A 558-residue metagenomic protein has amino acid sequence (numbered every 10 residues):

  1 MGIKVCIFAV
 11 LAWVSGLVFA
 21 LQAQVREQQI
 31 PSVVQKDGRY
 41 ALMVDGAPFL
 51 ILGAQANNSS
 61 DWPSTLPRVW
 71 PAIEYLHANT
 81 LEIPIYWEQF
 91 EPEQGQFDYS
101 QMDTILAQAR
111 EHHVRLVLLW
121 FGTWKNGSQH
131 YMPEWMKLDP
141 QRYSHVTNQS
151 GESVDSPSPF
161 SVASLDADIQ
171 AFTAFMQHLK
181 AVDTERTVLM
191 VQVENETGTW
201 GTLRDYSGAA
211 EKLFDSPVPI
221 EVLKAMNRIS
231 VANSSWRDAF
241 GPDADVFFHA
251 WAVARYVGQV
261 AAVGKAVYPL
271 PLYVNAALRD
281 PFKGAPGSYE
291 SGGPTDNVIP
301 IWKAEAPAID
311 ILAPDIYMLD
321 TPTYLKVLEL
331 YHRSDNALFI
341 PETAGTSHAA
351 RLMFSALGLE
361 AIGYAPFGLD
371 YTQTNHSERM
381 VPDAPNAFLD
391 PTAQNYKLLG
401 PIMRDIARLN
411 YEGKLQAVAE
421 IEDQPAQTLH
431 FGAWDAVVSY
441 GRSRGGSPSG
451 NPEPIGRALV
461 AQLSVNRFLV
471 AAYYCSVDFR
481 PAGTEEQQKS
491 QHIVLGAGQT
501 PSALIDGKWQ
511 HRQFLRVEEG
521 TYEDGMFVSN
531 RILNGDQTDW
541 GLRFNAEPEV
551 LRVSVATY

Functional and structural regions predicted by a protein language model:
L21-N79: N-terminal carbohydrate-binding accessory modules
I51-D61, P84-M102, Q149-Q170, H178 (+5 more regions): The substrate-binding groove and active-site-proximal loops of carbohydrate-active enzymes, especially glycoside
S59-Y75, G287-E305, T323-Y324, A350-M353: Short, acidic/polar
T65-R142, V253-P269: Aromatic-lined substrate-binding rim segments of carbohydrate-active enzymes
V114, Q259-L270, N297-I406: Catalytic-core region of carbohydrate-active enzymes that cleave or remodel glycosidic bonds
Q141-W302: Polysaccharide-binding and catalytic clefts of secreted carbohydrate-active enzymes
F354-S490, G496-P501: Aromatic- and carboxylate-lined catalytic core of secreted/periplasmic carbohydrate-active enzymes
G446-P452, F468-Y558: C-terminal beta-sandwich/jelly-roll accessory domains of carbohydrate-active enzymes
